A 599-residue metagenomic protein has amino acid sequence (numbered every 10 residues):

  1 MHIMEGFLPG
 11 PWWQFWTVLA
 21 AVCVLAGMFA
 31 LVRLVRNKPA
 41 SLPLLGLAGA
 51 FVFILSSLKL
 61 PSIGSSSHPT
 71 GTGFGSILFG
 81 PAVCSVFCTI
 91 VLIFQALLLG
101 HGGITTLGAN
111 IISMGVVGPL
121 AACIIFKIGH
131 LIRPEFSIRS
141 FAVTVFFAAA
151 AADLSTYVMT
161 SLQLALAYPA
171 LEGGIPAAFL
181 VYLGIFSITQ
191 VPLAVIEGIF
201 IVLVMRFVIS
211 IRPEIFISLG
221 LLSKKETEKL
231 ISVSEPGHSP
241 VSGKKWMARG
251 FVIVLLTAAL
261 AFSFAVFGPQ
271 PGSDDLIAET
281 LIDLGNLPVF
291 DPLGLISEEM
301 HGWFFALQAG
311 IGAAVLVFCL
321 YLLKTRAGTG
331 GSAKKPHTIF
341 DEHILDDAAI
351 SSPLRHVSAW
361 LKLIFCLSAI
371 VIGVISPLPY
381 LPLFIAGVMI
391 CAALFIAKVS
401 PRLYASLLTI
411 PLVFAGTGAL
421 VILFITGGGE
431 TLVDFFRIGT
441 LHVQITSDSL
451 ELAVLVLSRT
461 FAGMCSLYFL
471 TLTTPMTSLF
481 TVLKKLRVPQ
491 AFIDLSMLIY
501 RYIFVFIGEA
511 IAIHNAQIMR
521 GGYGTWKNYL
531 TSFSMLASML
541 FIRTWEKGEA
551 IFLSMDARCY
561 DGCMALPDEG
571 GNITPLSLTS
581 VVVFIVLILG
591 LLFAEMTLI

Functional and structural regions predicted by a protein language model:
M1-G10, F15-P43, A178-F251: Alpha-helical transmembrane segments and their cytosolic interface
H2-G75, K335-L367, I372-S376, Y380-L381: Hydrophobic transmembrane alpha-helices
F7, F290-L323: Individual transmembrane alpha-helix segments
L58-A122: Alpha-helical membrane segments and adjacent membrane-interface helices in multi-pass membrane proteins
M114-S161, G439: Short helix-perturbing small/polar motifs within transmembrane alpha-helices
D153-L171, F267-N286, E546-S554: Juxtamembrane non-transmembrane "cap" segments at the membrane-aqueous interface of multi-pass membrane proteins
G331-P379, G387-A392, G508-I599: Transmembrane alpha-helix interface motif
L407-R520: Juxtamembrane/interface alpha-helical elements of multi-pass membrane proteins
